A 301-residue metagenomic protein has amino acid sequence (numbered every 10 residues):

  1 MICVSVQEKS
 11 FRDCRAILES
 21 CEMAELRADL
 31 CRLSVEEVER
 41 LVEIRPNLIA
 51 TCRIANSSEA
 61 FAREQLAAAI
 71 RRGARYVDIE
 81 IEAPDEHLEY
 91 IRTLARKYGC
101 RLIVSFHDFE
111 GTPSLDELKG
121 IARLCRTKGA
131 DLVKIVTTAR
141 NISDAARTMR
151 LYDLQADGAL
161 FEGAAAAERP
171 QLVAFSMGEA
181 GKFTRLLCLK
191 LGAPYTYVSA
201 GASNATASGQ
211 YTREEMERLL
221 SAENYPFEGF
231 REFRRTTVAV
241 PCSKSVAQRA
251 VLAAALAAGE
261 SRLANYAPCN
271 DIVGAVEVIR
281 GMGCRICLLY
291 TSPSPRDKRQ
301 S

Functional and structural regions predicted by a protein language model:
M1-N56: Conserved N-terminal beta1-alpha1 strand-loop-helix module at the mouth
S5, E25-C31, T51-R53, A74-P84 (+2 more regions): Catalytic beta/alpha-barrel core
V6-I17, A60-A67, S114-A122: Short, acidic/polar
A16-L18, L41, A69, A95 (+3 more regions): Generic structural signal for hydrophobic
D85-Y90, Y98-S221: Catalytic alpha/beta core domains of metabolic enzymes, predominantly
Y225-P268, S292: Structural motif
Y290-S301: Single conserved hydrophobic/aromatic residue that forms the stacking wall/gate of nucleotide- or nucleobase-binding
